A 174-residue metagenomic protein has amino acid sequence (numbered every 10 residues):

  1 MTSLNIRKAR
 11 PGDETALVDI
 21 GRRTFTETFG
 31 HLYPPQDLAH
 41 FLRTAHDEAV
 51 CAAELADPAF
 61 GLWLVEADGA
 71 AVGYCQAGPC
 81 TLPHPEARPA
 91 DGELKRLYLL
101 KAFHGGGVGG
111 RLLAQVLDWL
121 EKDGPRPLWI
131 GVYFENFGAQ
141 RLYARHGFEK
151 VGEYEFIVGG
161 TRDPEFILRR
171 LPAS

Functional and structural regions predicted by a protein language model:
M1: Short, conserved catalytic or adaptor-binding loops enriched in Gly and charged residues
L4, K8-E14, D19-Y33, A39-A102 (+3 more regions): Acetyl-CoA-dependent GNAT
F41, G106, L128-W129: A generic secondary-structure micro-motif detector that highlights 1-2 residue hydrophobic/ambivalent hotspots embedded
W63, R88-G92, R126-Q140, A144-S174: C-terminal "cap" of GNAT-fold acetyltransferases
L100-G106, F134-E135: Active-site acidic-Proline motif in GNAT/NAT acetyltransferases
